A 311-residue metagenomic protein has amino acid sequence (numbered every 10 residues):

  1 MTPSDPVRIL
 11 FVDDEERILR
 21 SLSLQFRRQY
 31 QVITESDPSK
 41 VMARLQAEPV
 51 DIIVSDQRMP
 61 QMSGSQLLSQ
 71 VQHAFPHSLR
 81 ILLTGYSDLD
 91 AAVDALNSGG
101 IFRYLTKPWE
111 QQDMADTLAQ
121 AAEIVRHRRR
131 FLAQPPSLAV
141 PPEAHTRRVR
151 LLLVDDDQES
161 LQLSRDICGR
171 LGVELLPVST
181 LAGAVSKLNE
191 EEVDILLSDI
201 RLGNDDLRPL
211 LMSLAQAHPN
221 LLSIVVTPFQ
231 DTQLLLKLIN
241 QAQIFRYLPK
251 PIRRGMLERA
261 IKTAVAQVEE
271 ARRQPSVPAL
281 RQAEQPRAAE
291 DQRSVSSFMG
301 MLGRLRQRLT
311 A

Functional and structural regions predicted by a protein language model:
E15-T34, S39, Q158-L176, A182: Two-component/phosphorelay signaling modules centered on CheY-like receiver
T34-I52, P177-I195, D199: Acidic, metal-coordinating helix/loop segments flanking the phosphotransfer/catalytic sites of two-component signaling
S36-D37, S63-Q66, T180, D206-P209: Acidic catalytic/metal-coordinating carboxylates
A43, S65-H77, R208-N220: Short amphipathic alpha-helix used as the core "switch/output" element in two-component signaling
M59, L202: Receiver (REC) domain active-site loop signature in two-component systems and cognate sites in sensor histidine kinases
L83-T84, V226-T227: Hydrophobic/aromatic residues positioned on beta-strands within the core alpha/beta folds
W109-L118, I252-I261, V265, R273: C-terminal output helix
E123-S160, V268-A311: CheY-like receiver
